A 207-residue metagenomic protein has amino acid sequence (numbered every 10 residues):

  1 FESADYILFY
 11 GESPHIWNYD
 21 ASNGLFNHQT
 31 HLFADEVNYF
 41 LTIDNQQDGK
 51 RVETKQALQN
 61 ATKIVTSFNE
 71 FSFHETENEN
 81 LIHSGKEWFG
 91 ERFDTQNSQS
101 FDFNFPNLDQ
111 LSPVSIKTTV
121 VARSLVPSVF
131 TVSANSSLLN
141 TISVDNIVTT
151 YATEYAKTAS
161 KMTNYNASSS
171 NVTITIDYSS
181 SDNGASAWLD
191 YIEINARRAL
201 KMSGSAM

Functional and structural regions predicted by a protein language model:
F1-M207: Structured catalytic cores of large enzymes
